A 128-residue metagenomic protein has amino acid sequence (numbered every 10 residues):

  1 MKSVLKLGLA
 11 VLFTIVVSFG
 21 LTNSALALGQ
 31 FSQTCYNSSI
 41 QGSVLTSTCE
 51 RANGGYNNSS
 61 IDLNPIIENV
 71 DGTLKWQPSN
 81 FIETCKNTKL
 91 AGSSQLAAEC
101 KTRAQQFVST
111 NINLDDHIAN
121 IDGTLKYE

Functional and structural regions predicted by a protein language model:
M1-V11, V17: Bacterial N-terminal signal peptides that target proteins for export
I15-S24: C-terminal segment of classical bacterial N-terminal signal peptides
L26-E128: A structural motif
